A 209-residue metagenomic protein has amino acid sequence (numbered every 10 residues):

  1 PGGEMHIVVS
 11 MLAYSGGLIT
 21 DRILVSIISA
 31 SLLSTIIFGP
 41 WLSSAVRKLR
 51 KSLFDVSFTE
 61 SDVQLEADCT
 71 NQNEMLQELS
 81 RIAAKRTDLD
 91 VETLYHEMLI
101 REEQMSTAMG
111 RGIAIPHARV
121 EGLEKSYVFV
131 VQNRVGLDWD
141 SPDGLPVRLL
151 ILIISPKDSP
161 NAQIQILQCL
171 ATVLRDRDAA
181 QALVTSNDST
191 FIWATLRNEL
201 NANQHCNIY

Functional and structural regions predicted by a protein language model:
P1-G16: Alpha-helical membrane segments and immediately flanking helix-loop junctions that form or couple to the substrate/ion
P1-G3, I27-L33: Transmembrane helix-bundle signature of multi-pass membrane transporters/permeases
G2, H6, I23, L99-R101 (+1 more regions): Hydrophobic alpha-helical segments and their boundary regions
M5-V9, D21-R22, W139, A162: Extended hydrophobic-aromatic, low-complexity segments
A13-S26: Extracellular/periplasmic helix-loop-helix junctions in multi-pass membrane proteins
L18, L32-Y209: Cytosolic covalent-transfer regions centered on His/Cys nucleophiles that carry phosphoryl or persulfide groups
